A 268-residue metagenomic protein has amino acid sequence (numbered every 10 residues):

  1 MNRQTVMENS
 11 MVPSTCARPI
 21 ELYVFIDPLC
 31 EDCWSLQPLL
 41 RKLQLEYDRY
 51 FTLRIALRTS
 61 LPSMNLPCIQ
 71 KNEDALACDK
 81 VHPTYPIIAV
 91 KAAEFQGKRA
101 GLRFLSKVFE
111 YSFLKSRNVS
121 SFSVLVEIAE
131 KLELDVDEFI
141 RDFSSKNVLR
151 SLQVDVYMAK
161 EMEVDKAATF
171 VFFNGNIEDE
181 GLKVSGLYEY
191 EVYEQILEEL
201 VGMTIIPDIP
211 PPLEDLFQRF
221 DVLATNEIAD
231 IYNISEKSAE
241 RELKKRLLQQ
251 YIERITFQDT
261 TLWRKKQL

Functional and structural regions predicted by a protein language model:
N2-I20: A short beta-strand-turn-helix
E8-M11, L39-R41, V156-Y157: A generic local structural motif
T15-A17, H82, F220: Short, flexible turn/loop "capping" segments at secondary-structure junctions
C16, Y47-R49, L248: Short, structurally constrained coil/turn elements that cap an alpha-helix or connect an alpha-helix to the following
Y23-F25, W34-F122, T225-I228: Structural alpha/beta surface segment adjacent to cysteine/selenocysteine redox centers across thiol/disulfide enzymes
F25, V119-L268: C-terminal cap of thioredoxin/glutaredoxin-like
P28-S35, T169: Local cysteine-cluster metal-coordination motifs and their immediate loop/turn environment, predominantly Fe-S cluster
E31, P62, D179: Flexible, glycine-rich phosphate/dinucleotide-binding loops and adjacent beta-alpha linkers at cofactor/substrate
